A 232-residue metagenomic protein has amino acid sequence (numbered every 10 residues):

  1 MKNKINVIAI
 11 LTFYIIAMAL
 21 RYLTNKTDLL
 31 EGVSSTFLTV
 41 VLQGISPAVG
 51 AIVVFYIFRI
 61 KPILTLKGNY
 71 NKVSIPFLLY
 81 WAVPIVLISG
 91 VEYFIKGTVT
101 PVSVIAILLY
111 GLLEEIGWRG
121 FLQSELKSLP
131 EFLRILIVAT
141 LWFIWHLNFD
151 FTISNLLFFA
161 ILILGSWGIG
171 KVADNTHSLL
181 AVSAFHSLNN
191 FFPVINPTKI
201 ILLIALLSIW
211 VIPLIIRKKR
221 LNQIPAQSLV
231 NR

Functional and structural regions predicted by a protein language model:
K2-Y56, P101, L203-L207: Alpha-helical transmembrane segments in multi-pass membrane proteins
V7-L11, V41, S74-L79, V104 (+4 more regions): Hydrophobic alpha-helical transmembrane segments
L11, L113-I137, D174-S178: Membrane-interface helix/loop boundary segments of multi-pass membrane proteins
Y14-Y22, V83-E92, A139-N148, S187-I195: Aromatic-anchored segments of alpha-helical transmembrane domains
I15, I45, V104, L108 (+6 more regions): Residue-level signature of the transmembrane alpha-helical core of multi-pass small-molecule transporters
Y22, L157-I212: Functionally important transmembrane alpha-helices
K26-G44, V54-R119, Q123-L129, L147 (+1 more regions): Juxtamembrane helix-loop-helix connectors linking adjacent transmembrane helices in multi-pass membrane enzymes
S34, I63-K67, F185-R232: C-terminal membrane module of polytopic membrane proteins
